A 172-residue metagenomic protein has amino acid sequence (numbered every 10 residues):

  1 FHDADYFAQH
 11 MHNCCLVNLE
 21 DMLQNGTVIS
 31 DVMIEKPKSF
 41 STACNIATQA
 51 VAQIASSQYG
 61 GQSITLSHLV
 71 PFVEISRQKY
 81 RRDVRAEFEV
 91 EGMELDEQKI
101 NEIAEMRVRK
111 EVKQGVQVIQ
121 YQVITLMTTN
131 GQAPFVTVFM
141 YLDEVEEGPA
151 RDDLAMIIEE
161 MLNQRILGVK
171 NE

Functional and structural regions predicted by a protein language model:
F1-E172: Catalytic alpha/beta active-site cores
